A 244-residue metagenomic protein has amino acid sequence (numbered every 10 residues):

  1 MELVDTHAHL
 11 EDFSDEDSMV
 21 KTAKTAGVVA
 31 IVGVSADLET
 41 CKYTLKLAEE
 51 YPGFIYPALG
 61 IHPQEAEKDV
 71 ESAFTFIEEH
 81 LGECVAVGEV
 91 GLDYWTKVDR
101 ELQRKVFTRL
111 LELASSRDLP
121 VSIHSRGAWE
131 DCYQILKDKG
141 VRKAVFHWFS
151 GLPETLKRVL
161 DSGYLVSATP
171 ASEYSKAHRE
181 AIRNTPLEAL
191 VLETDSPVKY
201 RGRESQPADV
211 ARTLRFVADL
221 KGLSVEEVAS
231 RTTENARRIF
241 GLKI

Functional and structural regions predicted by a protein language model:
M1-I244: Mid-domain alpha/beta scaffold segments of enzyme catalytic cores
